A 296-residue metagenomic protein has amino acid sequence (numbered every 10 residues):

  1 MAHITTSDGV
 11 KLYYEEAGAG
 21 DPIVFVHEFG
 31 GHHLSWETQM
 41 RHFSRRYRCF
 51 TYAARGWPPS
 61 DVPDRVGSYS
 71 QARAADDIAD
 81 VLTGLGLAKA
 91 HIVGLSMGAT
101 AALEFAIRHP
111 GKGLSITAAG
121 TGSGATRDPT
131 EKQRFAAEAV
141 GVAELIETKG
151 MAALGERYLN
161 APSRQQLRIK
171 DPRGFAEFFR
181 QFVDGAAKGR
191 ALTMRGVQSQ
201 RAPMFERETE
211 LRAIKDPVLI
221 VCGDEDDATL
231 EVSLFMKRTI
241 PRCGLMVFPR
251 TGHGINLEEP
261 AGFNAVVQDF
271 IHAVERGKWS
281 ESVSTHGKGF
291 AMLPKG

Functional and structural regions predicted by a protein language model:
T6-G67: Conserved HGGG/HGGXW glycine-rich cap/lid loop of the alpha/beta-hydrolase fold
A72-A90: Conserved acidic catalytic loop of the alpha/beta-hydrolase fold
G94-G98, A102: Gly/Ala-rich beta-loop-alpha elbow adjacent to hydrolase catalytic centers
L103, I107-R108, G113-K149: Flexible "cap/lid" loop of the alpha/beta hydrolase fold
T130-Q133, E147-E210: Conserved alpha/beta-hydrolase catalytic His-Asp/Glu region
I214, I220-C222: Short beta-strand/loop motif that positions the catalytic acidic residue of the alpha/beta-hydrolase fold
D227-V232: Conserved alpha/beta-hydrolase "acid-adjacent" motif
R242-G296: Catalytic active-site module of serine/aspartate enzymes centered on a nucleophile-bearing elbow/loop
